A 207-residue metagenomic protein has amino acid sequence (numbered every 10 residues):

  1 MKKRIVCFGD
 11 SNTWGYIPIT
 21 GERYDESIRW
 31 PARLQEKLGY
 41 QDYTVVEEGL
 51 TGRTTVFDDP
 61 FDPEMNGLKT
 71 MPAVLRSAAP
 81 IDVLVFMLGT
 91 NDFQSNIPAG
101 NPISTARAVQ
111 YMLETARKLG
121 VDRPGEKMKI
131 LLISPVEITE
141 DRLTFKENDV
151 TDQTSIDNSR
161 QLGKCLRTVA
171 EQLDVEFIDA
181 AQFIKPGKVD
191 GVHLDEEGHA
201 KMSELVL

Functional and structural regions predicted by a protein language model:
M1-L50, V56-D58, A73-R76, L84 (+1 more regions): Serine-esterase "nucleophile elbow" of acetyl-processing enzymes
T13-W14, G52, D92, I138: Active-site micro-motifs of SAM-dependent methyltransferase domains
T20-G21, P60, F145, V206: Single-residue recognition of alpha-helix boundary sites
Q41, M65-L207: Alpha-helical cap/lid subdomain in secreted, periplasmic, or secretory-pathway luminal O-acyl-processing enzymes
